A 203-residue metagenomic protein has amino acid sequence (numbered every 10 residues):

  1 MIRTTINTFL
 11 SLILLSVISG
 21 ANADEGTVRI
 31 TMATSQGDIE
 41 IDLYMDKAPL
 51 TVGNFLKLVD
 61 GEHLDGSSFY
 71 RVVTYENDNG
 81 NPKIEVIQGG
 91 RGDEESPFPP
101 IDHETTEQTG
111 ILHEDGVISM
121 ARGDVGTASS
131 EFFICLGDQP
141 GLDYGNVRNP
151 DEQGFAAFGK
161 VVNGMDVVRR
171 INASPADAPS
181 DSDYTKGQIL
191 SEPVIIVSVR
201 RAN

Functional and structural regions predicted by a protein language model:
M1-I6: Positively charged n-region of N-terminal signal peptides that target proteins for export
N7-V17: Bacterial N-terminal signal peptides
G20-N203: Cyclophilin-like peptidyl-prolyl cis-trans isomerases
